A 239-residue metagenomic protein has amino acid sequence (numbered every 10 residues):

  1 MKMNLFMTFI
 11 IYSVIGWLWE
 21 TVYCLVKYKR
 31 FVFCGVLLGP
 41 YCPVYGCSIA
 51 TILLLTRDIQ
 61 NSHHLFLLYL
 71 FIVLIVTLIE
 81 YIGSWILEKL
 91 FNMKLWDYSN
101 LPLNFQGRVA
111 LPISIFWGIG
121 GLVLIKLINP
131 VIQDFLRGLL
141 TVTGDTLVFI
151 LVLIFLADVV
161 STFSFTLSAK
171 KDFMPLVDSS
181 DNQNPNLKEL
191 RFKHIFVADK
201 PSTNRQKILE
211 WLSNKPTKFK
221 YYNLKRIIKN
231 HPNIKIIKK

Functional and structural regions predicted by a protein language model:
M1-K239: Aromatic-rich, lipid-facing transmembrane alpha helices and their immediate juxtamembrane interface loops in integral
